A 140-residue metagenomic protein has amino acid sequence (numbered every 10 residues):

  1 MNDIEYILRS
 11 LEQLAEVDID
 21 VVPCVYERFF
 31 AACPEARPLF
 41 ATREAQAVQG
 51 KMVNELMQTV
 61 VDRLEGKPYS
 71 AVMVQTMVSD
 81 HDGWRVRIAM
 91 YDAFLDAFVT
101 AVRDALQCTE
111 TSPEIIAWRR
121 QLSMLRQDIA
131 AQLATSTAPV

Functional and structural regions predicted by a protein language model:
M1-V140: Globin-like tetrapyrrole-binding proteins
